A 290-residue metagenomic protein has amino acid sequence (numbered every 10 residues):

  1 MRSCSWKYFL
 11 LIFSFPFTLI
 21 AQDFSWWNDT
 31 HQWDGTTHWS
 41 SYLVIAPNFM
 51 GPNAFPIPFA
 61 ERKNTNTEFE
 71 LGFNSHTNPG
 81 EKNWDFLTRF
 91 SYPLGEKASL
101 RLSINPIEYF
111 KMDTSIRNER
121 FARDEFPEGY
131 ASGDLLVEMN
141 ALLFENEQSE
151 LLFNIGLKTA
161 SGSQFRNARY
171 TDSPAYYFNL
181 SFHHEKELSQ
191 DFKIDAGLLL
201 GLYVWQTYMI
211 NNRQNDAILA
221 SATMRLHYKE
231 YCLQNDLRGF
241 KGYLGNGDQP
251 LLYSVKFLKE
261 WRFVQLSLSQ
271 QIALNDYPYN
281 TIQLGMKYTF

Functional and structural regions predicted by a protein language model:
M1-W26, F290: Bacterial Sec-dependent N-terminal signal peptides
S5, H76-P79, R166, T207-N211 (+1 more regions): A generic structural signal for short coil/turn motifs at secondary-structure boundaries
I12, P58-R62, F144-N146, E187-S189 (+4 more regions): Sterically constrained small-residue positions within well-ordered secondary structures of folded domains
Q22-T159, P174-H183, E187, Y231-L233 (+1 more regions): Transmembrane beta-barrel domains of Gram-negative outer membranes and organellar outer membranes
L71-T77, I104-F110, L143, L157-S163 (+7 more regions): Transmembrane beta-strands of outer-membrane beta-barrel pores
P79-N83, E128-D134, R169-A175, D191 (+3 more regions): Transmembrane beta-barrel outer-membrane domains
D113, F121-E125, M209-N212, I218-F290: Outer membrane beta-barrel transmembrane domains
T171-G242: Detector for outer-membrane/organellar transmembrane beta-barrel domains, recognizing the amphipathic beta-strand
